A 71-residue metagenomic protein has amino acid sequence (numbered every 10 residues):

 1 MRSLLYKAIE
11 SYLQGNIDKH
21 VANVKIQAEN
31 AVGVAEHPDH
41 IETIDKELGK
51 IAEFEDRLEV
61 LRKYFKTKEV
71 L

Functional and structural regions predicted by a protein language model:
M1-L71: Extended, charge-rich alpha-helical interface modules
